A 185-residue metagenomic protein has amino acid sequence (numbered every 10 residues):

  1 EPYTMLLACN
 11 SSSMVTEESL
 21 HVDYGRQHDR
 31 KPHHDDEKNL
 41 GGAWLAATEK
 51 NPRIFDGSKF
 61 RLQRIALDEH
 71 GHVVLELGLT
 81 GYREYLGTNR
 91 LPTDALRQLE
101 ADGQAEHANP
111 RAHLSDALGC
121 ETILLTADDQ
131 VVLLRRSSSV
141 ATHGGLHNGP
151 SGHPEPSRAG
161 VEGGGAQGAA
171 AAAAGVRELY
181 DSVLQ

Functional and structural regions predicted by a protein language model:
E1-Q185: N-terminal leader/linker segments that precede catalytic domains of diphosphate-processing enzymes
